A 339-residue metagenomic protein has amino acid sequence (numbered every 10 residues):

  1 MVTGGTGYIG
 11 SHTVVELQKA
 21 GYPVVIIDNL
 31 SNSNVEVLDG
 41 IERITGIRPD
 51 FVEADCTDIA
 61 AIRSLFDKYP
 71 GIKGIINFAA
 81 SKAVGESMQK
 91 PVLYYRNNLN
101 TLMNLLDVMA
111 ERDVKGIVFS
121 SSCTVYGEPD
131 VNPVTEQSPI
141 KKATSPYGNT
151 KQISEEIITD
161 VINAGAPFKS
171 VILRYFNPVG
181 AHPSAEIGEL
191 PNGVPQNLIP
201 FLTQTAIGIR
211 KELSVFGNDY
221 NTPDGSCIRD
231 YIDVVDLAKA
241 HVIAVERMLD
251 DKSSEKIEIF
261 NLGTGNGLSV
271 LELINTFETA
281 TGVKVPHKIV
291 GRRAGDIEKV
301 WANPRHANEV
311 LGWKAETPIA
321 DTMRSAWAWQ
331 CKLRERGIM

Functional and structural regions predicted by a protein language model:
M1-A181: N-terminal Rossmann-like NAD(P)+-binding domain of SDR-like oxidoreductases, especially those catalyzing
G4, A79, A83, Q89 (+12 more regions): Residue-level signal for pocket-adjacent positions within structured domains
Y8, S145, R174, E189 (+4 more regions): Amphipathic alpha-helical recognition patches that constitute DNA-binding helices
V35, N177-N197, G208-R229: Short, flexible, glycine-rich and Lys/Arg-enriched loop motifs at helix boundaries that contact anionic partners
Y95, T144-Q152, G188-Q196, P200 (+1 more regions): Short-chain dehydrogenase/reductase
N104-D107, Q152, E156, P200 (+3 more regions): Generic recognition of well-ordered alpha-helical segments within structured catalytic/regulatory domains
Q204-M339: C-terminal substrate-binding subdomain of Rossmann-fold SDR/epimerase-dehydratase oxidoreductases
